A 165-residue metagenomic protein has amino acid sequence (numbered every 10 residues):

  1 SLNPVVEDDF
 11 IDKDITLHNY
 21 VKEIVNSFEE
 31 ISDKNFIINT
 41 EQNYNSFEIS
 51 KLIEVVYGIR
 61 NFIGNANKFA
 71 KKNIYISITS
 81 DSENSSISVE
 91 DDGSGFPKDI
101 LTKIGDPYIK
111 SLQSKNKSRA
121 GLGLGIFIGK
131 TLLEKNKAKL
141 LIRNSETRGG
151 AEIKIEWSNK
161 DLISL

Functional and structural regions predicted by a protein language model:
D12-E30, K34, G58: Short beta-to-alpha transition helix within the HATPase_c
F36-G58: Conserved short strand/loop->alpha-helix "switch" segment adjacent to the catalytic nucleotide/phosphoryl-transfer site
N73-N84: Short beta-strand/loop element within the Bergerat-fold HATPase_c
D91: Acidic ATP/Mg2+-coordinating residue in the GHKL
F96-I109: Short conserved segment of the HATPase_c
S118-K130: Glycine-rich phosphate-binding loop
